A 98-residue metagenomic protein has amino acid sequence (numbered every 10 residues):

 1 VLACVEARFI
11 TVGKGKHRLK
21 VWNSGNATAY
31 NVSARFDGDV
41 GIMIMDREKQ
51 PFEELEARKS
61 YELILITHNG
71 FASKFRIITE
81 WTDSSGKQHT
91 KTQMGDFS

Functional and structural regions predicted by a protein language model:
V1-S98: Amphipathic alpha-helical "stem/stalk" segments
